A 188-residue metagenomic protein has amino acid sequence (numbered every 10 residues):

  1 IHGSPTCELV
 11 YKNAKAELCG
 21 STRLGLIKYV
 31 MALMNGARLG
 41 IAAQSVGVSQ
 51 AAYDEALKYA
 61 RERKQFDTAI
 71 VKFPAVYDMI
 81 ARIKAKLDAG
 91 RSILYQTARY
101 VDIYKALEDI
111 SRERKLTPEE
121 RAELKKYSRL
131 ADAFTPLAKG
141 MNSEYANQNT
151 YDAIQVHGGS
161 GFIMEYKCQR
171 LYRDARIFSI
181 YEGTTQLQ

Functional and structural regions predicted by a protein language model:
I1-Q188: Internal glycine-rich alpha/beta core junctions
